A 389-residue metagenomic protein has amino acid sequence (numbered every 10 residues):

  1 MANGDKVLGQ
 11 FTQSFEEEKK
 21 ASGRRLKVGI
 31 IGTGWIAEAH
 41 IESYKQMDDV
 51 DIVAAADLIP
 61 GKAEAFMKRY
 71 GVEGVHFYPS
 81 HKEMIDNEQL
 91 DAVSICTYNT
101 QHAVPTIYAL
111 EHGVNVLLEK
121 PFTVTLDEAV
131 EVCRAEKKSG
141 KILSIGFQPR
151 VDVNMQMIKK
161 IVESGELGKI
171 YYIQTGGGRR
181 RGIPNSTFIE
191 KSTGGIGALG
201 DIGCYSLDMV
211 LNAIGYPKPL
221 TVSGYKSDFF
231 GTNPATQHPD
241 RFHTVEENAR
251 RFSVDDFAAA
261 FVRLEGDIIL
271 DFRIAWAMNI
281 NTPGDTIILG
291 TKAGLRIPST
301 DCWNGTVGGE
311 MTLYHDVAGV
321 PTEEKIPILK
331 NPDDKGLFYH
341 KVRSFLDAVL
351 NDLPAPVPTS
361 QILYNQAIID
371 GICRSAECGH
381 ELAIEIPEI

Functional and structural regions predicted by a protein language model:
A2, I85-N87, A92, Y98-V151 (+1 more regions): Beta-strand-loop-alpha-helix segment that lines the small-molecule cofactor/substrate pocket of alpha/beta enzymes
A2-S22, D208-T306, Y339-L353, D370-G371 (+1 more regions): Contiguous beta-strand/loop segments that form the cofactor/metal-binding neighborhood of enzyme cores
A2-V72: N-terminal Rossmann-like dinucleotide-binding module
D51-A54, I326-K330, D347-N365: Glycine- and charged-residue-rich phosphate/anionic-cofactor binding loop of Rossmann-like
G74-H81: Conserved SAM-binding strand-loop segment of SAM-dependent methyltransferases
P79, L118, L143-I145, Q174 (+2 more regions): Hydrophobic residues in well-ordered beta-strands that form the structural core
K141, G168-Y172, R374-I389: C-terminal capping/lid region of NAD(P)-dependent oxidoreductase domains
P149-R251, G379: Predominantly a Rossmann-like dinucleotide-binding segment in NAD(P)-dependent oxidoreductases
